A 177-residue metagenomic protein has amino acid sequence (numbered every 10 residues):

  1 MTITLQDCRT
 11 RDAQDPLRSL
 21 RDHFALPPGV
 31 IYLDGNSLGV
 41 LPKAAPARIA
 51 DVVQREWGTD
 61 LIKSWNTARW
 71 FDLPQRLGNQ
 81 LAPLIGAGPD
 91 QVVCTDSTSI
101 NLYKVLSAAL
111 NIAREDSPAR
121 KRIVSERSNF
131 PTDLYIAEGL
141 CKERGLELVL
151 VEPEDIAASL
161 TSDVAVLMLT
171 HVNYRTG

Functional and structural regions predicted by a protein language model:
M1-G177: Pyridoxal 5′-phosphate
